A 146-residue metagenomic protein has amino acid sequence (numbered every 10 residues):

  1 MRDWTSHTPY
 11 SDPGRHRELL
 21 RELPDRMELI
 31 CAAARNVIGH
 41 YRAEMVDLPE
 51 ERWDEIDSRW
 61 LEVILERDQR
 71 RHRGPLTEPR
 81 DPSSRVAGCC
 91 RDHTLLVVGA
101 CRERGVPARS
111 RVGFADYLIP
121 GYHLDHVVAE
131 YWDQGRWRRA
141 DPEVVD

Functional and structural regions predicted by a protein language model:
M1-S84: N-terminal accessory/pre-domain segments preceding catalytic cores
E28, A32, N36, G88 (+2 more regions): N-terminal, well-ordered alpha-helical segments
P79, S83-C90, L118: Alpha-helix N-cap/helix-initiation motif
R91-D146: Hydrophobic/aromatic-rich core segments of domains that either
